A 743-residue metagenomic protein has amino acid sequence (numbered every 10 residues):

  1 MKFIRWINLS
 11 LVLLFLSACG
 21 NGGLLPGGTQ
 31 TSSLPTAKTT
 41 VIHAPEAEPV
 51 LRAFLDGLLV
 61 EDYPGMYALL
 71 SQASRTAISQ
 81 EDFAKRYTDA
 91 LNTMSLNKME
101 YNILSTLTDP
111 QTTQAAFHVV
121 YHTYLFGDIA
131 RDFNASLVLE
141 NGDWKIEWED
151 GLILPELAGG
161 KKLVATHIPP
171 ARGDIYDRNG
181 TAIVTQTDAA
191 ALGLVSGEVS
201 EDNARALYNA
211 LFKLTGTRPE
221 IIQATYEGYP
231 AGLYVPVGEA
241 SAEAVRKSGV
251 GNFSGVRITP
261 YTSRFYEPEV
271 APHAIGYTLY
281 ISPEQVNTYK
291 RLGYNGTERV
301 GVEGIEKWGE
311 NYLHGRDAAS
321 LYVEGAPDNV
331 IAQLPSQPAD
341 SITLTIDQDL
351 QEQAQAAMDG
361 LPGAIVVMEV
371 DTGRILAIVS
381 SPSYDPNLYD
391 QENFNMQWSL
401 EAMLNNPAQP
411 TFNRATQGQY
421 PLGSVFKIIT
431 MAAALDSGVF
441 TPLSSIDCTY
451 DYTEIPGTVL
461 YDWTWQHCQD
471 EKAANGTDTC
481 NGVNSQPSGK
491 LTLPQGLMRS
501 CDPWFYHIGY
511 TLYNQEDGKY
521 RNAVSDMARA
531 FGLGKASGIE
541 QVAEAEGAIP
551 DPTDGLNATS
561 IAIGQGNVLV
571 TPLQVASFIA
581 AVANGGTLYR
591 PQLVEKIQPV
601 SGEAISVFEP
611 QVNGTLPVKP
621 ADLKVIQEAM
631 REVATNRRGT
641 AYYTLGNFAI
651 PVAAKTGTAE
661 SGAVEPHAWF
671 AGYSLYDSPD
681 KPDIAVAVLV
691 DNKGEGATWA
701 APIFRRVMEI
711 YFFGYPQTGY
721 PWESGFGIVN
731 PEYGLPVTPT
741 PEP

Functional and structural regions predicted by a protein language model:
M1-I7: Bacterial N-terminal signal peptides that target proteins for export
F15-A18: C-terminal motif of bacterial Sec signal peptides marking the signal peptidase cleavage site
G20-D56, V60: Short, low-complexity N-terminal intrinsically disordered segments enriched in polar/charged residues
N21-S33, D89-N92, E100-A364, V379 (+4 more regions): Extracytoplasmic/periplasmic proteins that interact with beta-lactams or build/remodel peptidoglycan
A37-A44, L51-D56, L69-S74, V120-Y124 (+14 more regions): Second-shell loop/turn segments in exported
I42, E48-P49, A53, P64-Q114: Short solvent-exposed beta->alpha transition segments
E48-V60, P64-A68, E81, K85 (+22 more regions): Solvent-exposed, polar/charged alpha-helical surfaces in well-ordered, non-transmembrane soluble domains, broadly
E324-I331, E369-S424, I429-G696, L735-P743: Beta-lactam-recognizing serine transpeptidase/beta-lactamase-like catalytic domain environment
